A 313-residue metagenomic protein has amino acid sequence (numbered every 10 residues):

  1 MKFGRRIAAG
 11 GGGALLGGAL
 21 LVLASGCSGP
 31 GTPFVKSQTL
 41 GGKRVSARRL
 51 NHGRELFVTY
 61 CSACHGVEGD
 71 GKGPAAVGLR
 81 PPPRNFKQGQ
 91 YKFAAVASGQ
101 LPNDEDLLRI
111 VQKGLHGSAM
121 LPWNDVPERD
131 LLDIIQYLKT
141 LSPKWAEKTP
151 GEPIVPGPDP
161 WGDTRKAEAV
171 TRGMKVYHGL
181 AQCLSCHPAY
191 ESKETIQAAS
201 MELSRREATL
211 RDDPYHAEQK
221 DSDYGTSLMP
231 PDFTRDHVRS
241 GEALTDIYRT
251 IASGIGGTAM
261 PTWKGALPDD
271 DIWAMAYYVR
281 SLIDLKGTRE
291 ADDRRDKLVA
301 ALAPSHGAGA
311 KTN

Functional and structural regions predicted by a protein language model:
K2-L15: Bacterial N-terminal signal peptides that target proteins for export
A24-G26: C-terminal motif of bacterial Sec signal peptides marking the signal peptidase cleavage site
G31-L56, W145-G179, K193-T195, K286 (+2 more regions): Electrostatic cytochrome c docking/interface patches
G31-P33, A47, N51-T59, T171-L184 (+6 more regions): Sequence context surrounding c-type heme c attachment/ligation sites in exported
G53-E68, I134, L138, G173 (+3 more regions): The canonical Cys-X-X-Cys-His
D70-G71, G117-W123, Y137-G157, R165-E168 (+6 more regions): Inter-heme linker and motif-flanking segments adjacent to c-type heme-binding CXXCH motifs in c-type cytochromes
G78-N124, L131-I134, L138, S200-K264 (+1 more regions): Extracytoplasmic electron-transfer domains, predominantly the class I c-type cytochrome c fold
D292-A303: Post-kinase regulatory C-tail/linker adjacent to protein kinase catalytic domains
